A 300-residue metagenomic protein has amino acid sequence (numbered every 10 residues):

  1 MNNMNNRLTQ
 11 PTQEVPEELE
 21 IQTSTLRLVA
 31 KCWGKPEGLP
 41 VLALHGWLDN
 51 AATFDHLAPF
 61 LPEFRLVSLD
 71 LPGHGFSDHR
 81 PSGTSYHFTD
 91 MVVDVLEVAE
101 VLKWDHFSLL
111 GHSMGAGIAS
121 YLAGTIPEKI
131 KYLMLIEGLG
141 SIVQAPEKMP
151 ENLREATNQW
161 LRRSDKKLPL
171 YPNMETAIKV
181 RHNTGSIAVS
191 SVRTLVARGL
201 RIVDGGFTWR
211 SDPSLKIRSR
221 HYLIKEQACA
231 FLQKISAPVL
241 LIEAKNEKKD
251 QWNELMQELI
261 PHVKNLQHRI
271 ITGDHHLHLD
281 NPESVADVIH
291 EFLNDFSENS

Functional and structural regions predicted by a protein language model:
M1-V41, P62-R65, W104-D105, H290 (+1 more regions): Alpha/beta-hydrolase fold catalytic core
S24, V67-L110, M114, D287: Active-site loop/oxyanion-hole signature of alpha/beta-hydrolase fold enzymes
K31-H79: Conserved HGGG/HGGXW glycine-rich cap/lid loop of the alpha/beta-hydrolase fold
W104-K148: Conserved hydrolase catalytic core segment
I136-L139, V143-L170: A catalytic-pocket lid/entrance helix-loop region that shapes and gates access to the active site across common
D165-Y222: Conserved alpha/beta-hydrolase catalytic His-Asp/Glu region
K234-G273: Conserved loop-alpha-helix segment in the C-terminal half of the alpha/beta-hydrolase fold that carries the catalytic
G273-P282: Catalytic histidine-centered segment of alpha/beta-hydrolase-like enzymes
